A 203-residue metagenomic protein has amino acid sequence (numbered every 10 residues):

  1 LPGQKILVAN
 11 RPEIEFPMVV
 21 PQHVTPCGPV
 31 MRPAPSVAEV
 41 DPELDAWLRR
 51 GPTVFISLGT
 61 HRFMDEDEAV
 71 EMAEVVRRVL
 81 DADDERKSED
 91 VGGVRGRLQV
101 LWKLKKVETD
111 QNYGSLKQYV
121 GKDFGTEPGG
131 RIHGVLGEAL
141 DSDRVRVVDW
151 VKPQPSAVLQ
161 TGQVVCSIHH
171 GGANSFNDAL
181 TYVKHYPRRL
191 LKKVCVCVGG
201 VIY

Functional and structural regions predicted by a protein language model:
L1-H23, C195-G200: Active-site-proximal region of nucleotide-activated glycan assembly enzymes, centered on histidine/acidic-rich loops
P2, R50, Q160-Q163: Alpha-helix C-terminal capping/helix-to-coil transition sites in glycosyltransferase folds
P2-Q4, G96-L98, K184-H185: A short helix->loop->beta-strand "cap" motif at the edges of active sites that frequently abuts
L7-A9, C27, V148: Hydrophobic residues at beta-strand termini and immediately following loops that shape nucleotide-binding pockets
F16-V135: Conserved catalytic-core segment of nucleotide-activated headgroup transferases in glycan assembly
D141-V151: Active-site donor-binding acidic/aromatic loop of nucleotide-activated sugar and phosphosugar transferases involved
V151-I202: A donor-sugar binding/catalytic signature common to diverse glycosyltransferases and related nucleotide-sugar
